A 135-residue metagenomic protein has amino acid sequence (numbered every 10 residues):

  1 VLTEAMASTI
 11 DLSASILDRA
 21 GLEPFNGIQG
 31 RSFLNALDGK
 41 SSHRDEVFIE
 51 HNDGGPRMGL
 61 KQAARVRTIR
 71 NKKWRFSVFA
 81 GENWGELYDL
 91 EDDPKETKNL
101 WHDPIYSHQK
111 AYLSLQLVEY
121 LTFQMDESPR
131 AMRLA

Functional and structural regions predicted by a protein language model:
V1, L22, H102: Generic anion/oxyanion-binding catalytic loop in active/binding sites
V1-T9: A short, structured beta-strand-centered segment in the mid-to-C-terminal lobe of catalytic cores from group-transfer
I10-S13, D18-E86, L90, K95 (+2 more regions): C-terminal cap/loop subdomain of S1 sulfatases and analogous C-terminal strand-loop tails that border
K95, L100-I105: Active-site-proximal N-terminal segment of extracellular/periplasmic enzymes that hydrolyze or transfer
